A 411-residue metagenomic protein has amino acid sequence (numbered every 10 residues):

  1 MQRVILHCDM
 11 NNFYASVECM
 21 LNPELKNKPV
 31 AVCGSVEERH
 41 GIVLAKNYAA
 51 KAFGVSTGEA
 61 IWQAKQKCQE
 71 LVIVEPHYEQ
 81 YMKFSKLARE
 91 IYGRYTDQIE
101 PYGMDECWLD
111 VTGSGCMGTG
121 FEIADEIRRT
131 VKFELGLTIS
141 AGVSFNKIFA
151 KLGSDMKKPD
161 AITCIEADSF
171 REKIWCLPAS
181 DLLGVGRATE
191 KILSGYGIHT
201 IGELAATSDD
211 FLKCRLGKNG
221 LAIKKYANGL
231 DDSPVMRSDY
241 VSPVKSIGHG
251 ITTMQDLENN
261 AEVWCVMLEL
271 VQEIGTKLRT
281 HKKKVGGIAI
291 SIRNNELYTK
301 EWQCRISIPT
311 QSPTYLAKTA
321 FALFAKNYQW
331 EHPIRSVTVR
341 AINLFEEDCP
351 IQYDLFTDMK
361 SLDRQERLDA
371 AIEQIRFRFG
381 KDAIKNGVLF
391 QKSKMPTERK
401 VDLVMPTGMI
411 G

Functional and structural regions predicted by a protein language model:
M1-K225, V235-S238, T276, L362-G411: Gly/Gly-Pro- and Ser/Thr-rich, intrinsically disordered tail segments characteristic of DNA damage-repair and tolerance
H7, T189-P333: DNA-contacting surface of Y-family translesion DNA polymerases
F13, V36-R39, N295-T299, L344-E347: Short, charged/polar surface micro-motifs in flexible loops or helix N-caps
V72-I73, Y298-W302, C349-P350: Short small-residue beta-strand/loop micro-motif enriched in glycine and branched aliphatics
Y102-E106, S144-K147, K283-G287, H332-S336: Short Gly/Ser/Thr- and Asp/Glu-enriched loop/turn motifs at secondary-structure junctions
C107-G113, E301-C304, Q352-T357: Short, hydrophobic beta-strand segments
T138-S140, A289, S336-T338: Residues at or immediately flanking beta-strands
Y315, F321-R378: C-terminal hydrophobic structural anchor segments that stabilize assembly/packing rather than catalytic chemistry
